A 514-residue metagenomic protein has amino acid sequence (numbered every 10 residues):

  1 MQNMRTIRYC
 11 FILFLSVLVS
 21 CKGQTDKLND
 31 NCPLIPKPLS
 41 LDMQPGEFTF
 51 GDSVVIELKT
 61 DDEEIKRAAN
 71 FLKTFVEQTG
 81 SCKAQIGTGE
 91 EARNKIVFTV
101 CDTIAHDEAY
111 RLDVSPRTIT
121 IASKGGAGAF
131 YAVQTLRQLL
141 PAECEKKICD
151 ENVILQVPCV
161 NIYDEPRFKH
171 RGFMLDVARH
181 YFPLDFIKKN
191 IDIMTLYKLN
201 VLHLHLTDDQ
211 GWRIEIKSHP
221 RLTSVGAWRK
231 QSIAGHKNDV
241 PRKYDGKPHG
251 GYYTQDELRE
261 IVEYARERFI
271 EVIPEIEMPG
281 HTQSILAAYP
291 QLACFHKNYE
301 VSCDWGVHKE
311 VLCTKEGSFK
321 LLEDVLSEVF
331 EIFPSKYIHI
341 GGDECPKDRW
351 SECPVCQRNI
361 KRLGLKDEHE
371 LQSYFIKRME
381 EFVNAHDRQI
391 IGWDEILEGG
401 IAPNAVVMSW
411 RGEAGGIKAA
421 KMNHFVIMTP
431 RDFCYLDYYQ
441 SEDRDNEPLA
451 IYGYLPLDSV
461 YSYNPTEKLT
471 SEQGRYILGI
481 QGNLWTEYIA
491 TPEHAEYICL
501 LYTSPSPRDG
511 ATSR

Functional and structural regions predicted by a protein language model:
R5-I12: Sec-dependent signal peptide recognition, specifically the positively charged N-region followed immediately by
V19-S20: C-terminal motif of bacterial Sec signal peptides marking the signal peptidase cleavage site
G23-F168, S504, R514: Contiguous, structured surface segment used for ligand recognition
T103-Y337, R378, F382, Q481-Y488: Feature activates predominantly on carbohydrate-active enzymes
D208-Q210, I276-T282, E344-P346, I396-E398 (+2 more regions): Active-site-proximal loop/turn and secondary-structure-junction residues that shape catalytic pockets, frequently
E310-A402: Active-site neighborhood of glycoside hydrolase catalytic domains
E395-M422, Y435-D445: Substrate-binding cleft/loops of secretory-pathway carbohydrate-active enzymes
C499, P505-A511: Residue-level detector of conserved catalytic or cofactor/ligand-binding positions in enzyme active sites
